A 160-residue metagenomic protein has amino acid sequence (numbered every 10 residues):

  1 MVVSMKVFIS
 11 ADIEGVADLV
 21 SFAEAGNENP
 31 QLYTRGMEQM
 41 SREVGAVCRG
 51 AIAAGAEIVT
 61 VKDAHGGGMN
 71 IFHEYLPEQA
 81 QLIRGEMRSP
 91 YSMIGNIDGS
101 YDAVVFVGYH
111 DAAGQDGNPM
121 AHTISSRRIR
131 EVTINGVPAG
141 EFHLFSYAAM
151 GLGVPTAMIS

Functional and structural regions predicted by a protein language model:
M5-A25, G36, M40: N-terminal glycine-rich anion-binding loops that anchor highly charged ligand groups
S10-A11, K62-D63, V104-Y109, I159: Short beta-strand segments
A17, G68-I71, A112-G117, A121 (+1 more regions): Short, well-ordered, mixed-charge alpha-helical segments that flank or form enzyme active sites
A25-R49: Short catalytic helix/loop segments, enriched in acidic residues and glycine and frequently bearing histidine
G66, N70-Q79: Glycine-rich loop at the start of a catalytic domain that most often binds anionic cofactors/ligands
E78-I97: A glycine-rich helix N-cap at a beta->alpha junction
M87-P90, R127-L152: Active-site glycine-rich loop that binds ribose-phosphate moieties when present
M150-S160: Active-site rim beta-loop-alpha module in soluble metabolic enzymes
